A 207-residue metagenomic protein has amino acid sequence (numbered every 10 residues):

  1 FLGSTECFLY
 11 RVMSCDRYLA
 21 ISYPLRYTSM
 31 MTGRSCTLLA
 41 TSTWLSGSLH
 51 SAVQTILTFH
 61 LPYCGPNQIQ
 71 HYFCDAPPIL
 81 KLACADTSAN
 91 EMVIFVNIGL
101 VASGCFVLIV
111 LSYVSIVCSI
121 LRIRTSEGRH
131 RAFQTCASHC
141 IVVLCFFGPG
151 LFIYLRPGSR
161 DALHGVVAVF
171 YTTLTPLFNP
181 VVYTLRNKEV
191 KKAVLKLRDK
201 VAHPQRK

Functional and structural regions predicted by a protein language model:
F1-K207: Transmembrane helical core of 7TM receptor-like proteins
